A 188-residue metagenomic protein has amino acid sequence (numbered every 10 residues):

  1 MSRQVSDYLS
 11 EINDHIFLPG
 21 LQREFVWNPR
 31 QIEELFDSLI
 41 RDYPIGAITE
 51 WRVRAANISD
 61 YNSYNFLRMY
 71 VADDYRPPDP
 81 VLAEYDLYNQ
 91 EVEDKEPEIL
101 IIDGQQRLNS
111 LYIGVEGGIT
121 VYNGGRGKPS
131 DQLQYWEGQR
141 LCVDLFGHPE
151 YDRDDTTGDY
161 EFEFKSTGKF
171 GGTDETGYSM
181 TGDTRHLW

Functional and structural regions predicted by a protein language model:
M1-V26, E33-W188: Basic- and aromatic-enriched surface patches that contact anionic nucleotides/nucleic acids
